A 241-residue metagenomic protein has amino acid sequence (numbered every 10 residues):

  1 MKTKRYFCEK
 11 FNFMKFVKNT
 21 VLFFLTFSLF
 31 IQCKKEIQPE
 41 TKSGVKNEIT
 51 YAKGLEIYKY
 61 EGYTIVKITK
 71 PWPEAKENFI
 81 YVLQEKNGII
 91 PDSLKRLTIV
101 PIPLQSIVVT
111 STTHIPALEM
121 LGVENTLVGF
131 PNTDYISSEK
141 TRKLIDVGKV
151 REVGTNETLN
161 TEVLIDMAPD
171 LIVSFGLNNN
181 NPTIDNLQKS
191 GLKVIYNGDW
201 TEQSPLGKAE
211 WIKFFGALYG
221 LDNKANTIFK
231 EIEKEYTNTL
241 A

Functional and structural regions predicted by a protein language model:
M1-E40: Bacterial Sec-dependent N-terminal signal peptides
N12, L97, K143-L144, D166 (+2 more regions): Generic signal for short, ordered secondary-structure residues within or immediately flanking folded domains
C33-I115, K224-A241: Bacterial Sec-exported substrate-binding components of ABC uptake systems
G44-K53, E157-L159, N197-T201: Short N-terminal helix-initiation segments at or just after the protein's N-terminus
T64, W72-I165, L171-N178: A short, structured surface patch at a secondary-structure boundary
S106, K149, D166-F175, N180-A241: Extracytoplasmic substrate-binding proteins
